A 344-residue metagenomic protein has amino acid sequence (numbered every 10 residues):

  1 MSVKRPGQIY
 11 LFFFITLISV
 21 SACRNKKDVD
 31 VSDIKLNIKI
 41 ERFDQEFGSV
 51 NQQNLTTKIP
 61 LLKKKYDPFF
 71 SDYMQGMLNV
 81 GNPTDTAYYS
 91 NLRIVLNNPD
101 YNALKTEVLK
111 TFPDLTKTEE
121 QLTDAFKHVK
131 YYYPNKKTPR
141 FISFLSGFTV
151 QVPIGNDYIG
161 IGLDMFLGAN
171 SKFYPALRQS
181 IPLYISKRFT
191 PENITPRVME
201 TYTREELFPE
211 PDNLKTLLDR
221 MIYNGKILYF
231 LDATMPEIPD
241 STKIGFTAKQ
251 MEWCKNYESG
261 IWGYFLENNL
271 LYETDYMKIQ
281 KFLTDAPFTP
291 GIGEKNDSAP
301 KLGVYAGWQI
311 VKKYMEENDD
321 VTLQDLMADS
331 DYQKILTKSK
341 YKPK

Functional and structural regions predicted by a protein language model:
M1-L11: Bacterial N-terminal signal peptides that target proteins for export
S19-A22: C-terminal motif of bacterial Sec signal peptides marking the signal peptidase cleavage site
R24-Y89, I94: N-terminal mature-domain "stem" immediately C-terminal to a signal peptide or N-terminal signal-anchor/transmembrane
N37-I40, T123-F126, N224-I227, L231 (+2 more regions): Extracytoplasmic/secreted envelope proteins and their assembly/folding machinery, especially bacterial periplasmic
G48, D67, K130-P134, L231-P239 (+2 more regions): Sec-exported extracytoplasmic/periplasmic mature domains
N91-M251, Q324: Acidic/His-rich structured neighborhood in mature extracellular/periplasmic domains
L228-G291: Acidic/His/Gly-enriched intrinsically disordered linker/tail segments that often contain short helix/coil "MoRF-like"
Y272-K344: C-terminal soluble interaction/assembly domains
